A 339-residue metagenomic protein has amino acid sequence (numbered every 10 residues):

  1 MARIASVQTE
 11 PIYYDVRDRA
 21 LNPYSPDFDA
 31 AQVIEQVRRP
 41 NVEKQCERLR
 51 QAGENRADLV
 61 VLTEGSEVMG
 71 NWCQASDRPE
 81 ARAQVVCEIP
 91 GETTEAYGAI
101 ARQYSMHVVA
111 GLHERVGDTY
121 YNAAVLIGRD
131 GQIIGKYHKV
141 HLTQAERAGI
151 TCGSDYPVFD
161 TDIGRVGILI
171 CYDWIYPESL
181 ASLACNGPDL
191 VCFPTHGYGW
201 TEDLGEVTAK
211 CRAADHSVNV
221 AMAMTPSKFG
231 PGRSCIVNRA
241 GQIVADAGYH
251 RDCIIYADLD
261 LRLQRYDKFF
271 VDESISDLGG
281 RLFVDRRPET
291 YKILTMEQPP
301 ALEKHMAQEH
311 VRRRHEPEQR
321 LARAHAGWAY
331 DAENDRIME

Functional and structural regions predicted by a protein language model:
M1-S6, P11-V16, V158-G167, L190: Beta-strand-turn-beta hairpins that frame and shape the catalytic cleft of phosphate-ester-processing enzymes
R3, V109, A123, D155 (+2 more regions): Conserved beta-strand and immediately adjacent loop positions that scaffold enzyme active sites
R17-V37: A solvent-exposed, charged loop/short amphipathic helix patch at secondary-structure junctions
V33-D130, A181, G199-H216: Cys-nucleophile CN-hydrolase/nitrilase-fold catalytic domain and related Cys-dependent amidase chemistry that acts on
W72-A75, V125, Y137-T143, C235 (+1 more regions): Short beta->alpha transition motifs characteristic of CBS
V86, A99, R115-D189, T195-C211 (+1 more regions): Active-site catalytic loop in hydrolytic enzyme cores
V86-V108, R165, W174-D258: CN hydrolase (nitrilase-like) catalytic-core segments centered on the catalytic cysteine and neighboring Lys/Glu
V158, T225-E339: C-terminal beta-strand edge segments of enzyme domains
